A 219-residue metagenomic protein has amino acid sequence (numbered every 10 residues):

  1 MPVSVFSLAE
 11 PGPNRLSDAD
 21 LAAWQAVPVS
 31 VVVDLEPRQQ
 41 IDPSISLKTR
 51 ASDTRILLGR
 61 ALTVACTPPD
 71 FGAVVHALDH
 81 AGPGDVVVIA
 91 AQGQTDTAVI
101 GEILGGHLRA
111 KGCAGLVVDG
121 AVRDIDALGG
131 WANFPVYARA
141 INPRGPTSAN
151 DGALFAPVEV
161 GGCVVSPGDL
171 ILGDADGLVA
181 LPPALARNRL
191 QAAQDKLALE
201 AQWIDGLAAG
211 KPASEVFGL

Functional and structural regions predicted by a protein language model:
M1-P167, L181-P212, G218-L219: Feature captures the catalytic cores and cofactor-binding loops of soluble hydro-lyases/lyases that act on carboxylate
I171: C-terminal binding/interaction regions
G177-V179: Channel- or pocket-lining gating/hinge segments that regulate access to a cavity or pore
